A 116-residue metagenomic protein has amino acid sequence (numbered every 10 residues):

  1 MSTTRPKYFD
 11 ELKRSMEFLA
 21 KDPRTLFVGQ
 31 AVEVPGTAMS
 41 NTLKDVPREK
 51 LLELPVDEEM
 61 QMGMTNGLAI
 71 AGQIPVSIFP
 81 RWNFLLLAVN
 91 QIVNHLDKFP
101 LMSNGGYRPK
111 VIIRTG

Functional and structural regions predicted by a protein language model:
M1-G116: Thiamine diphosphate
